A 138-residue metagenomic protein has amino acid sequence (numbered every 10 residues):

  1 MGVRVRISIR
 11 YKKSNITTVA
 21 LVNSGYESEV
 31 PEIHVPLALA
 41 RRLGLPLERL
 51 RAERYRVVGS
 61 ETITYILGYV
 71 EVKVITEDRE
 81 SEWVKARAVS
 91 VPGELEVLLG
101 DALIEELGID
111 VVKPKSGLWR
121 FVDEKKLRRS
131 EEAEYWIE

Functional and structural regions predicted by a protein language model:
M1-E138: Pepsin/retropepsin-fold aspartyl endopeptidases
